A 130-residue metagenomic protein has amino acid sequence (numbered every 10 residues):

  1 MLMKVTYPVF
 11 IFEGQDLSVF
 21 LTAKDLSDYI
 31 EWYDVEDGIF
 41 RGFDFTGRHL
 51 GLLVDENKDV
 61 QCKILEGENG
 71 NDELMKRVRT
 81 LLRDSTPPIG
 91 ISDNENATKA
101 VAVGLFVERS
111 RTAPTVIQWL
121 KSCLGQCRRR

Functional and structural regions predicted by a protein language model:
M1-A23: Short, extreme N-terminal segment that most often corresponds to the first beta-strand
L2, E13, W32-V35, S122 (+1 more regions): A composition-driven surface/loop motif
L17-T46: Short, flexible N-terminal segments of the mature chain
E36, R41-R130: Low-complexity intrinsically disordered segments
